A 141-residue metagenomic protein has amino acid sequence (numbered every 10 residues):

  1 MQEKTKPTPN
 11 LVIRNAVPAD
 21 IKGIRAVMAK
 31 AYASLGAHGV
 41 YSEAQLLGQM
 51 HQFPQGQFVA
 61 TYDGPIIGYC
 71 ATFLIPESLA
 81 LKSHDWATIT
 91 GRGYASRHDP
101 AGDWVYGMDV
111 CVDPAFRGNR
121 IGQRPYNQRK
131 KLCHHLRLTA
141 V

Functional and structural regions predicted by a protein language model:
M1-K6, A87-G91: Short acidic N-proximal helix/loop "leader" segments that mark the beginning of a domain or an inter-domain linker
Q2-A80: Short amphipathic alpha-helix that is part of the acyltransferase structural core
V12, D109-C111: Short aromatic/hydrophobic contact patches that present stacked aromatics for nucleic-acid/ligand binding
M28, G107, Y126-R129: Polar/charged side chains located within well-ordered beta-strands of beta-rich proteins
A71-D109, A140-V141: Conserved acyl-donor/pantetheine-binding loop and adjacent beta-alpha core of acyl/acetyltransferases and related
D113-A115: Active-site acidic-Proline motif in GNAT/NAT acetyltransferases
G118-C133: Conserved acetyl-CoA-binding loop-helix of GNAT-fold acetyltransferases
L136: Post-Walker A helix-loop "phosphate-sensing" segment adjacent to the P-loop in P-loop NTPases
